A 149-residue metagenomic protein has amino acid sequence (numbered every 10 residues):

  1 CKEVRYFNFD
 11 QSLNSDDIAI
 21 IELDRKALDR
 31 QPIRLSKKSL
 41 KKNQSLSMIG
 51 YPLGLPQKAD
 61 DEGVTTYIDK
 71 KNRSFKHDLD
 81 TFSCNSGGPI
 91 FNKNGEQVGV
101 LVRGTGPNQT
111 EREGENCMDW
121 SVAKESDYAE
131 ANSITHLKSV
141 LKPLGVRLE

Functional and structural regions predicted by a protein language model:
C1-R73, Q97: Serine endopeptidase catalytic core focused on the charge-relay Asp
F7, I90, A123-K124: Secreted/processed peptides and extracellular or luminal domains of membrane proteins
D24, P52, T81-S83, G104: Residue-level signal for short, function-critical loop segments
D29-P32, Q57-K58, S86, G106-E111: Extracytoplasmic/secreted cell-surface and envelope-processing proteins
T81-V102: Catalytic nucleophile loop of clan PA
T105-E149: C-terminal cap/linker of serine protease catalytic domains
